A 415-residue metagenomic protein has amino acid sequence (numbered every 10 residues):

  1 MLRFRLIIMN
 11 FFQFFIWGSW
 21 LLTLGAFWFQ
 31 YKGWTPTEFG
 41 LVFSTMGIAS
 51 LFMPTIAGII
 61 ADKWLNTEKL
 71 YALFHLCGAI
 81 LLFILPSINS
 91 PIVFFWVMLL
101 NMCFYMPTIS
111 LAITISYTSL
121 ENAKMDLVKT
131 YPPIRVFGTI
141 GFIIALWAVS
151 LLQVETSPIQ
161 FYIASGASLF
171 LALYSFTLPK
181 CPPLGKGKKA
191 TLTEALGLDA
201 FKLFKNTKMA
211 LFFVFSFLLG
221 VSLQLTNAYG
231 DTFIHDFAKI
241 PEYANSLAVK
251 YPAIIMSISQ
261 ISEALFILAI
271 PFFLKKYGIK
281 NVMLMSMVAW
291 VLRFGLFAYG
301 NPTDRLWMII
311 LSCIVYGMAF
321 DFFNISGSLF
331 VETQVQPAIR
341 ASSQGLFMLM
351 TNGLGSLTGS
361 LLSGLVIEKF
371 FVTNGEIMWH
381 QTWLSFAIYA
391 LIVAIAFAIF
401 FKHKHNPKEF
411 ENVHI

Functional and structural regions predicted by a protein language model:
M1, P179-V214, K239-A244: Juxtamembrane intracellular "pre-TM" segments in multi-pass secondary transporters
M1-G47, K208-A244, Y251-P252, N324: Helix-loop boundary and gating motifs at the non-cytosolic
R5, I84-I88, S168-K180, T382-I415: Multi-pass alpha-helical transporter architecture, strongest for 12-TM Major Facilitator/SLC carriers used
F11, L81, P91-L111, I115 (+2 more regions): Hydrophobic core of transmembrane alpha-helices in multi-pass small-molecule transporters, especially MFS/SLC-type
D62-H75, F273-M287: Cytoplasmic membrane-interface "Motif A"-like loop-to-helix N-cap segments of 12-TM Major Facilitator Superfamily
L76-S90, V288-P302: C-terminal ends and interior cores of transmembrane alpha-helices in multi-pass membrane transporters/permeases
L99-F137: Cytoplasmic helix-loop-helix junction between adjacent transmembrane helices in 12-TM secondary transporters
L151-A167, L365-A390: A membrane-interface helix-boundary motif in multi-pass transporters
